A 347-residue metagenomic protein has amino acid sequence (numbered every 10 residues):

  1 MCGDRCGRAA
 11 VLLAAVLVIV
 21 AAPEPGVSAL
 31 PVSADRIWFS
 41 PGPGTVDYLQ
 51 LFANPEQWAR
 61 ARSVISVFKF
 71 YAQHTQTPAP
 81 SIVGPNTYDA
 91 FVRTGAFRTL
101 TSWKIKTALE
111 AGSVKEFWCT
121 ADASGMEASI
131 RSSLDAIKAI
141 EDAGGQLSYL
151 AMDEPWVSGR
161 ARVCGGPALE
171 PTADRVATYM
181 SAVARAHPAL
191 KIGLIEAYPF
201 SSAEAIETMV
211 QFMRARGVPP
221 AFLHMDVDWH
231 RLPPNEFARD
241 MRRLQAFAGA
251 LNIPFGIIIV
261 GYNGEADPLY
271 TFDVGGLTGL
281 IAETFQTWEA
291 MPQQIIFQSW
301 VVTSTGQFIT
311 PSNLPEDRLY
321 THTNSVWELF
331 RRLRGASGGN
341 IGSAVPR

Functional and structural regions predicted by a protein language model:
A10-A21: Bacterial N-terminal signal peptides
D35-P43, A108-E116, M152, A184-E207 (+4 more regions): Aromatic-lined carbohydrate-recognition surfaces of secreted/lumenal glycan-active proteins
P41-G44, V227-L232, G256-V345: Substrate-binding cleft of secreted/luminal carbohydrate-active enzymes
T45-N86, F91-A96, L100-W103, G144-S148 (+2 more regions): Catalytic domains of carbohydrate-active enzymes, especially glycoside hydrolases
G84-A96, T178-S181, W229-D267, S325-L329: Glycoside hydrolase catalytic-domain groove-lining segments
F97-A139, E204, D267: Active-site-adjacent "subsite" loops/lids of carbohydrate-active enzymes
S124-M152, P171-A182, A205-G217, G275-W288: An active-site-proximal structural segment forming one wall of the substrate-binding cleft that immediately precedes
A136-A168, L194-Y198, P220-R231, P292-V301: Active-site groove signature of glycoside hydrolases
